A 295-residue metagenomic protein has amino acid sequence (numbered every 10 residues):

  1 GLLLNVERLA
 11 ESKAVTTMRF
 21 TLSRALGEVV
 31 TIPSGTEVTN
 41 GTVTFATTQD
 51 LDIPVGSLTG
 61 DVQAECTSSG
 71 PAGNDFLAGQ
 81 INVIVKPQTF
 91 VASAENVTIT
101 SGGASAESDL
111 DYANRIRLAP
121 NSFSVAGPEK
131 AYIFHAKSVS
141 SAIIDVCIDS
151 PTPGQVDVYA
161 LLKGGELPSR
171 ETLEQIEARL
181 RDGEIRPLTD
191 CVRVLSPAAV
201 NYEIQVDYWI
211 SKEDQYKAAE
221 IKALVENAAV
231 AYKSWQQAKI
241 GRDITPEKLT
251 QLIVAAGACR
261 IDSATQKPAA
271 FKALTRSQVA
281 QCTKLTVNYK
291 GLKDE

Functional and structural regions predicted by a protein language model:
G1-H135, D207, D214-E295: N-terminal polar alpha-helical/low-complexity "assembly arms" that mediate subunit docking, oligomerization
A46-T48, N121-R242: Carbohydrate-recognition loop of C-type lectin domains
